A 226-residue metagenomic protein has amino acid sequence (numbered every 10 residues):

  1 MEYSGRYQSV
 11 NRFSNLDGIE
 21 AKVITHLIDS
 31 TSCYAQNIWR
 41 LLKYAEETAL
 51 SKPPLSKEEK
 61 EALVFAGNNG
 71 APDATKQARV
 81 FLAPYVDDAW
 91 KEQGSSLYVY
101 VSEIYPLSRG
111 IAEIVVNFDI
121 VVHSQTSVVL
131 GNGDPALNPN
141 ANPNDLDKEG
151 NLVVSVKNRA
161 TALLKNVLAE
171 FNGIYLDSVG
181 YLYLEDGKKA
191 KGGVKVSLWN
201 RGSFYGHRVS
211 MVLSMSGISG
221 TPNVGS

Functional and structural regions predicted by a protein language model:
M1-C33, P106-E113, D177-S226: Short, charged interaction patches at domain edges and termini
M1-R109: Small/polar-rich, solvent-exposed N-terminal microdomains that initiate assembly or binding
M1-R6, A89-P139, G180, L184-G187: Solvent-exposed, charged interface segments at domain starts and junctions
S4-N11, N144-S155: Short coil/turn segments at secondary-structure junctions
F65-D73, L137-L146, V156-N158: Surface-exposed intrinsically disordered loops and tails
K76-D87, D145, L168-D177: Generic detector of short, locally flexible boundary/turn motifs and exposed helical patches
G110-G150, N200-S219: Oligomerization/assembly interface segments of phage tail-like spikes and tubes
V154-L184: Short, hydrophobic/π-rich interface segment
